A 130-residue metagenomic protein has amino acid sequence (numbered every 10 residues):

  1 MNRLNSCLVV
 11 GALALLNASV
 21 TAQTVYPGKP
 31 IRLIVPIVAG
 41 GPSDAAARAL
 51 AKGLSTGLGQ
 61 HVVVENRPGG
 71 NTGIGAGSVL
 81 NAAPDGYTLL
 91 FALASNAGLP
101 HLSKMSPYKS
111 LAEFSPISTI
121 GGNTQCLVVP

Functional and structural regions predicted by a protein language model:
M1-S6: Positively charged n-region of N-terminal signal peptides that target proteins for export
C7-N17: Bacterial N-terminal signal peptides
A22-E113: N-terminal (or domain-start) structured segment
V35-I37, T124-P130: A bilobed periplasmic-binding-protein/Venus flytrap-type ligand-binding module shared by bacterial periplasmic
E65, S118, P130: Residue-level detector of conserved, well-ordered beta-strand and adjacent loop positions that form binding/recognition
S95-G98, N123-L127: Solvent-exposed loop/turn segments at secondary-structure junctions within structured extracellular/periplasmic domains
A112, I117-T124: Short Pro/Gly-enriched coil loops immediately N-terminal to beta-strands
